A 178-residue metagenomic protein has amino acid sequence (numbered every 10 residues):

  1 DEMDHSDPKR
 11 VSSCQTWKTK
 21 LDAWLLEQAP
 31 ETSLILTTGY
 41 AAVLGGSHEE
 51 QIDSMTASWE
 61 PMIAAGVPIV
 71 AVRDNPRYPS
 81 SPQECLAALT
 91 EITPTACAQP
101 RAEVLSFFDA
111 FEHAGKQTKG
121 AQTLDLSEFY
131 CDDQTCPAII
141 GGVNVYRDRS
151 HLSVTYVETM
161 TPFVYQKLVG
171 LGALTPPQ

Functional and structural regions predicted by a protein language model:
D1-Q178: Extracellular glycan-modifying ectodomains
